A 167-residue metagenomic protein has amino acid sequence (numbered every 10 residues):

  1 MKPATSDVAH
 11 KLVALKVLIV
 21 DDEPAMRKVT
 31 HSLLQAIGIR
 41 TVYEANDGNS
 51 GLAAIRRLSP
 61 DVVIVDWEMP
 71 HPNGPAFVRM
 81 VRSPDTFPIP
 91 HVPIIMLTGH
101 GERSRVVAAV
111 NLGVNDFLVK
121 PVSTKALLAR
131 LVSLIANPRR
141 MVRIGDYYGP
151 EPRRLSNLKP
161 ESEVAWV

Functional and structural regions predicted by a protein language model:
V8-H10, V132-V167: CheY-like receiver
P24-Y43: Two-component/phosphorelay signaling modules centered on CheY-like receiver
H31-S32, A76, P90, G101-D116 (+3 more regions): Alpha4 helix (beta4-alpha4-beta5 surface) of REC/receiver domains from two-component response regulators
E44-V62: Acidic, metal-coordinating helix/loop segments flanking the phosphotransfer/catalytic sites of two-component signaling
D47-S50, N73-R79: Acidic catalytic/metal-coordinating carboxylates
M69: Receiver (REC) domain active-site loop signature in two-component systems and cognate sites in sensor histidine kinases
K120: A Lys-centered signature of the CheY-like receiver
